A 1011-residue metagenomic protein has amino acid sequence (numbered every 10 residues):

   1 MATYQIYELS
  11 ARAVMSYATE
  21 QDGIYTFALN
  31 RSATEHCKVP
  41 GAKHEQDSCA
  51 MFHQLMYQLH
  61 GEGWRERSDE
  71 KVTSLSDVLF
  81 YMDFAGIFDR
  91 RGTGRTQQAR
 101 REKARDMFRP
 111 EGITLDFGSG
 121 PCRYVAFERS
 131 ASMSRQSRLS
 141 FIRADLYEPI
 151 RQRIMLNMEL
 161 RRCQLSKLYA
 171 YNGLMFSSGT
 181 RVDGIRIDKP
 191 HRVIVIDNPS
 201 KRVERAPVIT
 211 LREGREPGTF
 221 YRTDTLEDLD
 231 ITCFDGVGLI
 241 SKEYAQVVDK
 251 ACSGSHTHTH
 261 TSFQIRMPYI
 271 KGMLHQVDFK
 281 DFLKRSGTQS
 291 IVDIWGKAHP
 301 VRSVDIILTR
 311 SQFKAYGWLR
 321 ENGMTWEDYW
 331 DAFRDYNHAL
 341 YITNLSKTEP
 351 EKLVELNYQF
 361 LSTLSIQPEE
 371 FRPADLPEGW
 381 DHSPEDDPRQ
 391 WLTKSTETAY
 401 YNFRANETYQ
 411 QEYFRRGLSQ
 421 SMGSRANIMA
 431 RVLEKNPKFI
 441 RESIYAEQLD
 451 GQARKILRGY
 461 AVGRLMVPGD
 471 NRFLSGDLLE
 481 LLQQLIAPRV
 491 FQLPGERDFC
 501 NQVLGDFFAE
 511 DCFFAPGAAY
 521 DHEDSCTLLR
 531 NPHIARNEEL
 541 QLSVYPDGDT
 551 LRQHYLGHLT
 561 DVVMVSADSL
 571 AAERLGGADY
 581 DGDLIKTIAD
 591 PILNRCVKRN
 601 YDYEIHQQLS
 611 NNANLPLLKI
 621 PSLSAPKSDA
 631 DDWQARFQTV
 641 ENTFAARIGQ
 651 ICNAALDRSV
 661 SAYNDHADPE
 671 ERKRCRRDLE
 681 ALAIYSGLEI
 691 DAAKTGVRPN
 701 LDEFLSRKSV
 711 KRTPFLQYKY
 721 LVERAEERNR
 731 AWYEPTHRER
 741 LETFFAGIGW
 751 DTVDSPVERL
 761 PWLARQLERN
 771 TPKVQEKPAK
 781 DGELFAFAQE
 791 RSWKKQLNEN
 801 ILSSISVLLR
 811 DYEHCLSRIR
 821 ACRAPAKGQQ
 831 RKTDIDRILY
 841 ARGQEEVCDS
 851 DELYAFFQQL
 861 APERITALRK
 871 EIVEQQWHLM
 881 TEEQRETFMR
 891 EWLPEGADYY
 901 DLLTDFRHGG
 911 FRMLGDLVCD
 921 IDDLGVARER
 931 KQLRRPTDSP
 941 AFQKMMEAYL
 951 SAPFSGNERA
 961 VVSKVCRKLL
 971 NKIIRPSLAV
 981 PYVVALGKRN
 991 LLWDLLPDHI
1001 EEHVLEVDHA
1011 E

Functional and structural regions predicted by a protein language model:
M1-E573, L593-V597, L615-E1011: Conserved small-residue
I585-P591: Short hydrophobic alpha-helical segments that form membrane-spanning helices or hydrophobic packing faces of helical
C596-L609: Aromatic/acidic cage segments in peptide-binding pockets
